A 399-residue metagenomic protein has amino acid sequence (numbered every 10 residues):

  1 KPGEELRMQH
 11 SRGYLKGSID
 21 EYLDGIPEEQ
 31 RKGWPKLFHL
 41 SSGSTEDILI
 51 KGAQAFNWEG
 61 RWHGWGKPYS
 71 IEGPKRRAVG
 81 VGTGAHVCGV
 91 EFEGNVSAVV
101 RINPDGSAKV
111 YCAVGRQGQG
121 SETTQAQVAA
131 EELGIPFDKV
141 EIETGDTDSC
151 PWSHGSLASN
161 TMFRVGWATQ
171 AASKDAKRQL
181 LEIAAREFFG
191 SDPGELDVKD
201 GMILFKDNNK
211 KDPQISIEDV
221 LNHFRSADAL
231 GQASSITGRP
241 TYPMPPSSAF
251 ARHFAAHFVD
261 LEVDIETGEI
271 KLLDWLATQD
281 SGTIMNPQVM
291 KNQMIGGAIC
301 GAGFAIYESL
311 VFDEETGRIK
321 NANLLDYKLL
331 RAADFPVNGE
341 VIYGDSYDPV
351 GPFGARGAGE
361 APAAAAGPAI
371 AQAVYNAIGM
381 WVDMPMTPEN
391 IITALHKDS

Functional and structural regions predicted by a protein language model:
K1-H86, Q127-S399: C-terminal catalytic domains of large/alpha subunits in multi-subunit enzymes
R77-S107, C112-V114, Q119, A251: Conserved beta-alpha junction segments in alpha/beta enzyme cores
E122-T123: Conserved strand-to-helix beginnings and helix N-cap segments that scaffold or border functional pockets
